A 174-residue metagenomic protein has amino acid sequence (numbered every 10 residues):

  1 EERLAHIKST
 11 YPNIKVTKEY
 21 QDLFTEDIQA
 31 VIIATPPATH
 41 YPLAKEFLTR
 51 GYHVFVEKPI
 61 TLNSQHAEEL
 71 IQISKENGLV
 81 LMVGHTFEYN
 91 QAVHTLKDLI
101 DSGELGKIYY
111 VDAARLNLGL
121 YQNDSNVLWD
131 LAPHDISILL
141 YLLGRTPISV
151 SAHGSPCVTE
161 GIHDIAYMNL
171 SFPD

Functional and structural regions predicted by a protein language model:
E1-T10: NAD(P)-binding Rossmann-fold cofactor-contacting core
H6, D22, A30, P42 (+4 more regions): Alpha-helical elements of Rossmann-like donor-binding domains used by nucleotide-donor carbohydrate transfer enzymes
I14, Q29, Y109: Conserved acidic residues
K15-E26: Short acidic low-complexity segments
Q29-A30, P36-P37, Y41-E88: Beta-strand-loop-alpha-helix segment that lines the small-molecule cofactor/substrate pocket of alpha/beta enzymes
A34-T35, L142: Short, well-ordered coil/turn residues at beta-beta hairpins and beta-strand->alpha-helix junctions within
G84-E88, H94-T95, L99-Y121, H134-D135 (+1 more regions): NAD(P)-dependent dehydrogenases' Rossmann-like dinucleotide-binding region
L118-D174: Rossmann-like dinucleotide-binding domain that binds NAD(P)(H)
